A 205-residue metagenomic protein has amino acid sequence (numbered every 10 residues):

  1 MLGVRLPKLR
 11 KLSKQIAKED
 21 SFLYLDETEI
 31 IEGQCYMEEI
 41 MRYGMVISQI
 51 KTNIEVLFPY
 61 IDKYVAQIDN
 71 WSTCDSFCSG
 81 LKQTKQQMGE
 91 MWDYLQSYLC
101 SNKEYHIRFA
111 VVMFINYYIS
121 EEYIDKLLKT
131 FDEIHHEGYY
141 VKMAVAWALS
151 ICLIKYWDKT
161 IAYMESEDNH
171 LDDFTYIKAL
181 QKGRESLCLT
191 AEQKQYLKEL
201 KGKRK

Functional and structural regions predicted by a protein language model:
M1-K205: Alpha-helical scaffold domains
